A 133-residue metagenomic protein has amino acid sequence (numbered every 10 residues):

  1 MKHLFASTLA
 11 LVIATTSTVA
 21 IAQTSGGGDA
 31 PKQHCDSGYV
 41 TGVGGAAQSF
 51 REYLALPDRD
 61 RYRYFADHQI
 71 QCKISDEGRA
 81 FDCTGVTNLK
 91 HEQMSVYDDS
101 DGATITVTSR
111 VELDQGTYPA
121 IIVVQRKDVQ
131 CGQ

Functional and structural regions predicted by a protein language model:
M1-T8: Bacterial N-terminal signal peptides that target proteins for export
A6, K73-G78, H91, L113: Generic preference for well-ordered secondary structure
L11-V12: Repetitive helical segments and hydrophobic/amphipathic motifs
T15-V19: N-terminal signal peptide c-region/cleavage motif recognized by signal peptidases
A22-D82: N-terminal secretory signal peptides
T24-Q33, C83-V129: SH3/SH3-like beta-barrel superfamily modules
